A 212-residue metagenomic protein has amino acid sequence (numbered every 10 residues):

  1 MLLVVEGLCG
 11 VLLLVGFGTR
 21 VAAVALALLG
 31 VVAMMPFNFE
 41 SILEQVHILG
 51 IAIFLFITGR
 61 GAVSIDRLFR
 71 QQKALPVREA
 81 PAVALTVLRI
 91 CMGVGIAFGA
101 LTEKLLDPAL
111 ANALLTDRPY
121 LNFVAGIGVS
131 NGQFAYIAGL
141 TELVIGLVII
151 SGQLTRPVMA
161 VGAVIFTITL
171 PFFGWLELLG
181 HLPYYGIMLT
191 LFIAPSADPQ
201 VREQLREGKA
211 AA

Functional and structural regions predicted by a protein language model:
M1-L8, L14-A113, N122-V144, I150-A212: Extended, low-polarity transmembrane helix blocks
